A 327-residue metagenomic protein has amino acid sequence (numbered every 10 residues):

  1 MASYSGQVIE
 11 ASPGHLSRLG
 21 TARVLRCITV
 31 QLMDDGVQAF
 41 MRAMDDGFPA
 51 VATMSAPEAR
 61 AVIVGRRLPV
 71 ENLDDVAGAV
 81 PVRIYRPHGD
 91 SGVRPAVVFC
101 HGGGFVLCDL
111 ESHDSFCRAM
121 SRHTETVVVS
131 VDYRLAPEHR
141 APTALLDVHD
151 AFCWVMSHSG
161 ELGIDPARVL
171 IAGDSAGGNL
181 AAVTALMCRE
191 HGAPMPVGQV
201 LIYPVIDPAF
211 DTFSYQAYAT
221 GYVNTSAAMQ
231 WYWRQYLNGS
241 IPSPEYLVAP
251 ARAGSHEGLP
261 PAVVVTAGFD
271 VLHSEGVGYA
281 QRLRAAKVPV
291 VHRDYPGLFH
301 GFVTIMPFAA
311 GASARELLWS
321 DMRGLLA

Functional and structural regions predicted by a protein language model:
M1-I84, A327: A glycine/proline-hinged amphipathic helix-loop "lid/cap" segment that gates access to hydrophobic ligand pockets
G78-V80, P87-A96, H256-L259: Proline/glycine-enriched tight loop/beta-turn segments at coil->beta junctions that connect or precede beta-strands
E111-V131: Short amphipathic alpha-helix adjacent to the substrate-entry channel of hydrolases
H139-E161, L318: Alpha/beta-hydrolase active-site loop
M156-I171, H191: Gly/Ser-rich "nucleophile elbow"/oxyanion-hole loop immediately N-terminal to the catalytic nucleophile in hydrolases
L186-I241: Hydrolase active-site cap/lid region
V264-T266: Short beta-strand/loop motif that positions the catalytic acidic residue of the alpha/beta-hydrolase fold
P307-A327: Catalytic active-site module of serine/aspartate enzymes centered on a nucleophile-bearing elbow/loop
